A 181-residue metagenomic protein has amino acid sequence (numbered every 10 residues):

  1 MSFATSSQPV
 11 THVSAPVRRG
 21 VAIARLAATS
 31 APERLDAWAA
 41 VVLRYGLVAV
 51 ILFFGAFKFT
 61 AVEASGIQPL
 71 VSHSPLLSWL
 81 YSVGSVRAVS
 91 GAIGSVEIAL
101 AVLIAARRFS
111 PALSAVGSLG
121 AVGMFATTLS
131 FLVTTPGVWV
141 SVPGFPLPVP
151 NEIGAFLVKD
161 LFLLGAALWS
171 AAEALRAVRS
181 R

Functional and structural regions predicted by a protein language model:
S2-R181: Membrane-interface extramembranous regions
